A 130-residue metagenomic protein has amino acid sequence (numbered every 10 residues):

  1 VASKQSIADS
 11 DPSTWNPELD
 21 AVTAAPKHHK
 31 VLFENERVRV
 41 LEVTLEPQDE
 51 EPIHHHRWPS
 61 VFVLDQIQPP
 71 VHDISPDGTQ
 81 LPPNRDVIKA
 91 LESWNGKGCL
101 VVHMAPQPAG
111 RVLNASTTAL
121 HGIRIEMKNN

Functional and structural regions predicted by a protein language model:
V1-I53, Q80-G96, L100-R111, T117-N130: A short, N-terminal "cap"/entry segment at the start of jelly-roll beta-barrel domains of the cupin/DSBH fold
H55-V71, S75-D77: Short, conserved beta-strand element in jelly-roll/cupin
V61-F62, G110-V112: Hydrophobic/aromatic beta-strand elements that line small-molecule binding cavities or substrate pockets in beta-rich
